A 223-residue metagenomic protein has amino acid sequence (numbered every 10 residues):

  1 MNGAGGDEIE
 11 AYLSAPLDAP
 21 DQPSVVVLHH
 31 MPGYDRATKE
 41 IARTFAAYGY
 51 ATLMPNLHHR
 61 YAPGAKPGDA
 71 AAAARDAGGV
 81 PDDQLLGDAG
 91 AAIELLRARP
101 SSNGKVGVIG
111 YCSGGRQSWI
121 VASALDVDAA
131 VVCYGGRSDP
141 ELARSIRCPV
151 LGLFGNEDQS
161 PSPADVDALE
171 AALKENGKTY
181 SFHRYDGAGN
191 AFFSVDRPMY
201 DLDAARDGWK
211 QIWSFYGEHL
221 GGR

Functional and structural regions predicted by a protein language model:
M1-R223: N-terminal cap/leader regions of alpha/beta-hydrolase-fold enzymes, predominantly small-molecule hydrolases
